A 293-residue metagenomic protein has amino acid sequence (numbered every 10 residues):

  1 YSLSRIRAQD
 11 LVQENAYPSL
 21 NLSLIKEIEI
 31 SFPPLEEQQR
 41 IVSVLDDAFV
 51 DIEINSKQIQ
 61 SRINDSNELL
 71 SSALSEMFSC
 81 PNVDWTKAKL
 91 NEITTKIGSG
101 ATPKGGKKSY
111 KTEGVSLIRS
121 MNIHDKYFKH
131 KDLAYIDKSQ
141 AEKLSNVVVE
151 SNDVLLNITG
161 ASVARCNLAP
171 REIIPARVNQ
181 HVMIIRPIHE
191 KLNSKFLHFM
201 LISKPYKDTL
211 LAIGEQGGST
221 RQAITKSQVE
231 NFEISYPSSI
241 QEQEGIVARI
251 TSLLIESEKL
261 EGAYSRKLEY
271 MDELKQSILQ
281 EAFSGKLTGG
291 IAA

Functional and structural regions predicted by a protein language model:
Y1, R7-N15, H124-Y135, V154-N157 (+3 more regions): Short, ligand-facing micro-motifs at secondary-structure edges
S4-A8, V12-E36, P175-M183, K195 (+1 more regions): A short glycine-rich beta-alpha junction/loop motif
S19-L20, K107-V115, Y127-K138, N146-V149 (+2 more regions): Short, surface-exposed loop/turn microsegments at beta-strand edges and helix-strand junctions
E27-S43, V50-I54, Q58-S72, E76-A101 (+6 more regions): Non-catalytic DNA-recognition/assembly elements of restriction-modification systems
T86-K126, Q140-L144, S219: Low-complexity, Lys/Gly-biased intrinsically disordered segments
P187-E190, P205: Short loop segments at secondary-structure junctions
I250-T251: Alpha-helical coiled-coil/heptad-repeat oligomerization segments
S284-A293: Accessory (non-catalytic) regions of SAM-dependent nucleic-acid methyltransferases and partner specificity/recognition
